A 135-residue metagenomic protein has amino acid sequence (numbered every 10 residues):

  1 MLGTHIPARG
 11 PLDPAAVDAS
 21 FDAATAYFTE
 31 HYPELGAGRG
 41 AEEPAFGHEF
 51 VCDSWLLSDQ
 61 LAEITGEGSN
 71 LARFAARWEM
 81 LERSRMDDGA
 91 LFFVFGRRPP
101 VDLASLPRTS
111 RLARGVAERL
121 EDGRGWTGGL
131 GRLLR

Functional and structural regions predicted by a protein language model:
M1-G89: Acyl-donor binding region in acyl/amide transferases
A75-L133: Accessory, usually C-terminal, subdomains that scaffold auxiliary metal cofactors
